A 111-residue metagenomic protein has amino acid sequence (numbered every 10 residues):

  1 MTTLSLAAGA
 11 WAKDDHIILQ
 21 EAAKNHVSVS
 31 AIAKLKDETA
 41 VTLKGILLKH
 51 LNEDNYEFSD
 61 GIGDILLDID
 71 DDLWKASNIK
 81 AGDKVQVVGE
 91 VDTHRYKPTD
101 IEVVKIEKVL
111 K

Functional and structural regions predicted by a protein language model:
M1-S5: Bacterial N-terminal signal peptides
G9-K111: OB-fold and OB-like single-stranded nucleic-acid-recognition modules and their adjacent interaction interfaces
